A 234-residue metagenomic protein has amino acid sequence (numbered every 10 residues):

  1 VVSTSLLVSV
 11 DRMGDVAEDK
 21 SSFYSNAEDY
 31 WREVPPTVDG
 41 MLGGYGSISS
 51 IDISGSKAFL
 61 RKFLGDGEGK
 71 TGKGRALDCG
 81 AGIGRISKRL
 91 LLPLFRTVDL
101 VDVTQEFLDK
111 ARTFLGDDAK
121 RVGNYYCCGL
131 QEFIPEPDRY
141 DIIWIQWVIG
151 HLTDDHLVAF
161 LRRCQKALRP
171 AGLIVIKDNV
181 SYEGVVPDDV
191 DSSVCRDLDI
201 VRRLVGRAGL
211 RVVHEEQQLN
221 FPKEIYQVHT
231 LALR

Functional and structural regions predicted by a protein language model:
V2-T4: Extreme N-terminal basic, low-complexity initiation segments that serve as generic localization/processing leaders
L6-E136, L152-R163, G172-R234: Class I (Rossmann-like) S-adenosyl-L-methionine-dependent methyltransferase catalytic domain, capturing the SAM-binding
W144: A conserved beta-strand element that flanks and buttresses the S-adenosyl-L-methionine
V148: Hydrophobic adenine-recognition pocket in adenosine-nucleotide-binding enzymes
R169: Short, conserved loop/helix-junction motifs that constitute active-site signature segments in enzyme catalytic cores
